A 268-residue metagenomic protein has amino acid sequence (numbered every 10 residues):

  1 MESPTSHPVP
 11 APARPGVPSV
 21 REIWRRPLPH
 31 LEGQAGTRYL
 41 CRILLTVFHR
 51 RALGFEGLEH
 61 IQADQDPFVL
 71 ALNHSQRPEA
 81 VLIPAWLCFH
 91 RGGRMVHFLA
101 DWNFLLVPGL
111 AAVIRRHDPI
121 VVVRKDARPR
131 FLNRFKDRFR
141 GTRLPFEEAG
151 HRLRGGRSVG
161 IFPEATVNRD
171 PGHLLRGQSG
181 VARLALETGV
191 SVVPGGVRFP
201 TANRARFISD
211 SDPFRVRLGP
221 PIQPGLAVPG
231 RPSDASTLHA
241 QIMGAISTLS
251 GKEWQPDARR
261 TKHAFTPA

Functional and structural regions predicted by a protein language model:
E2-L28, F131-A268: Non-catalytic C-terminal accessory region of glycerolipid acyltransferases and related lyso-lipid remodeling enzymes
R25-Y39: Helix-enriched interaction subdomains in cytosolic or periplasmic regions, typified by TIR/SEFIR signaling/NADase cores
T37-T46, R128-G141: Acidic/glycine-enriched edge-of-secondary-structure segments
C41-L45, P84, C88, L110-A111 (+2 more regions): Short amphipathic alpha-helical segments and helix-helix/interface helices
R42-Q76: Helix-to-loop junction immediately C-terminal to a conserved catalytic motif
F55, V107, R143-F146: Structural motif corresponding to alpha-helix initiation and N-cap regions
D64-R134, R138: Catalytic core of membrane glycerolipid acyltransferases/transacylases, capturing the structured, soluble-facing
